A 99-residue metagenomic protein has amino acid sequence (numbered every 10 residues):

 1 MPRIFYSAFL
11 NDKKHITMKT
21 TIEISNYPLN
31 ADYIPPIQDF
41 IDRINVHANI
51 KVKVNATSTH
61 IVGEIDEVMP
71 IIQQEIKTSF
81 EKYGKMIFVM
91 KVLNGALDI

Functional and structural regions predicted by a protein language model:
M1-T17: Short, Lys/Arg-enriched N-terminal segments with co-localized hydrophobic residues within the first ~10-30 amino acids
H15-I99: Charge-rich, low-complexity N-terminal segments
